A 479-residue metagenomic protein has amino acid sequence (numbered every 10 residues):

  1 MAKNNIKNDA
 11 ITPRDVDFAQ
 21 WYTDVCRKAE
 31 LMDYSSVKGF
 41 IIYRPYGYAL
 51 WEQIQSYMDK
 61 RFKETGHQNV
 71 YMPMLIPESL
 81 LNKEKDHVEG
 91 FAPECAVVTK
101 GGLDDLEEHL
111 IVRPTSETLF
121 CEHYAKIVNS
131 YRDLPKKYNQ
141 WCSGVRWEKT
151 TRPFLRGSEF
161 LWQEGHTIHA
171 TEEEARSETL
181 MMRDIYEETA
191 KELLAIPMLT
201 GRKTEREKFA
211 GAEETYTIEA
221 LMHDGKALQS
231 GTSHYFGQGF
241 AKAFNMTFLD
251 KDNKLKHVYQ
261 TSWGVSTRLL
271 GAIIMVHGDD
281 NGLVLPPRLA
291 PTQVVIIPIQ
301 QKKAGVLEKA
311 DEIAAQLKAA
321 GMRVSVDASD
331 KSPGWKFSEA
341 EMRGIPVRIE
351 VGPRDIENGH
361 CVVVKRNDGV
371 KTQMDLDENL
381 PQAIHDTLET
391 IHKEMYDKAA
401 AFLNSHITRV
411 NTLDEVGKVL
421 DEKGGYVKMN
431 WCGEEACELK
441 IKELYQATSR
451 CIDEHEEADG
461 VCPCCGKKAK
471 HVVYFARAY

Functional and structural regions predicted by a protein language model:
M1-Y479: NTP/phosphate- and nucleic-acid-binding module
